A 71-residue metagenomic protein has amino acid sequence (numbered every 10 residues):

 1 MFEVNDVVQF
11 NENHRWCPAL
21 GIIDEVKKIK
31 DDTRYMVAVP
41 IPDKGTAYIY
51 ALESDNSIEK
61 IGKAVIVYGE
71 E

Functional and structural regions predicted by a protein language model:
M1, R15, I29-D31: Intrinsically disordered, low-complexity regulatory regions enriched in Ser/Pro/Gly/Thr and acidic residues
M1-E12: Short coil-to-beta transition motif at edge beta-strands of beta-rich domains
V7, L20-I22, T46-Y50: Well-ordered beta-strand positions in beta-sheet-rich domains
C17-K28: Short beta-strand-centered aromatic/proline hotspots
D31-A38: Short aromatic-glycine-enriched beta-strand elements
A38-E71: Intrinsically disordered, low-complexity, charged/polar segments
